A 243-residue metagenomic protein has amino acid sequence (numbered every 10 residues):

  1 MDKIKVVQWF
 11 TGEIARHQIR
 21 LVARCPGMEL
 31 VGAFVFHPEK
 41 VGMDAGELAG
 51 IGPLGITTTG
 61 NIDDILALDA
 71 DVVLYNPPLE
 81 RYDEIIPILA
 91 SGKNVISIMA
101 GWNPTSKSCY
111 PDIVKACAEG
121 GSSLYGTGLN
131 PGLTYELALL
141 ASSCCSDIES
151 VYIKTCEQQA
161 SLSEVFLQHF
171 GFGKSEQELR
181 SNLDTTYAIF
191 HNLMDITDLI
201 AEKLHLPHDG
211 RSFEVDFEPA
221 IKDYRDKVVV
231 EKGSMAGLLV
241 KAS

Functional and structural regions predicted by a protein language model:
M1-S91: N-terminal glycine-/serine-/threonine-rich beta1-alpha1-beta2 phosphate-ribose binding loop of Rossmann-like
K5, W9-F10, S143-S243: Active-site-lining helix/loop region of Rossmann-like oxidoreductase modules
E84, I113, T197: Aromatic/hydrophobic pocket-lining residues that form π-stacking "cages" and hydrophobic walls in ligand
I88, A116-C117, A201: A generic structural signal for well-ordered alpha-helical segments
N94-I96: A short hydrophobic/small-residue beta-strand
I98-G101, G128: Short beta->alpha connector loops at strand-helix junctions that form conserved, small/polar/Pro-enriched
A100-S123: Rossmann-fold NAD(P)-binding glycine/threonine-rich loop
L133-C144: Alpha-helical support elements that line or immediately flank enzyme active sites and cofactor-binding pockets
